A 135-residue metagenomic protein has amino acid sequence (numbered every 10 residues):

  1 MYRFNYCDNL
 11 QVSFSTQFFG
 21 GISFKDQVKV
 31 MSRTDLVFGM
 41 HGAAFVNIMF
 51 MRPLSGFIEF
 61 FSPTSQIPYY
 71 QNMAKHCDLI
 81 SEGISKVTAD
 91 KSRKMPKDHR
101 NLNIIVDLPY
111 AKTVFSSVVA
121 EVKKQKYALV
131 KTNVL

Functional and structural regions predicted by a protein language model:
M1-Q27, K86-R93: Catalytic donor nucleotide-activated moiety binding site of glycosyltransferases and closely related
V12-A43, F50: Donor nucleotide-activated moiety binding/catalytic core segment of transferases that use nucleotide-activated donors
S23-K25, F45-N47, S65-I67, D90-K91: Flexible loop/turn segments at secondary-structure boundaries
Q27-V37, S55, V119, K123 (+1 more regions): Copper-binding active sites and cupredoxin-like electron-transfer domains, recognizing His/Cys-rich ligand loops
H41-G42, F61-S62, S85: Active-site proximal loops enriched in glycine and acidic residues that flank catalytic Cys/His/Asp and coordinate
M51-I80: Compact nucleic-acid interaction/catalytic patches
N72-L135: Leloir-type glycosyltransferase catalytic cores
